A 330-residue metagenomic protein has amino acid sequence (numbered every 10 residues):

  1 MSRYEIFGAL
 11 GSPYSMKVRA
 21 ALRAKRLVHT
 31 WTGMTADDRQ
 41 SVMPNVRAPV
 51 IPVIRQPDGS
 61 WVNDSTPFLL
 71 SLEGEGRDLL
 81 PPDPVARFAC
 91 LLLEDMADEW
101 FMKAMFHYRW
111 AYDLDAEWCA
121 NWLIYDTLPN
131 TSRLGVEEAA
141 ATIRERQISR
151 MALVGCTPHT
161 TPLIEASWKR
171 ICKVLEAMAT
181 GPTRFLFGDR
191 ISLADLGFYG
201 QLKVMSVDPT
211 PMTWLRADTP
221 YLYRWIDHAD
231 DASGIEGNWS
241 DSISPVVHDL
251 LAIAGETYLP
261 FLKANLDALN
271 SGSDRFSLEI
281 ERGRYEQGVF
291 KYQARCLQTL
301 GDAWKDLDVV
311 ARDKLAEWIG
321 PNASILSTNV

Functional and structural regions predicted by a protein language model:
M1-V136, G181, L186, S206 (+1 more regions): GST-like domain detector, emphasizing the conserved glutathione-binding G-site in the N-terminal thioredoxin-like
L69, E73, L91-E94, C172 (+2 more regions): Non-transmembrane alpha-helical segments in soluble domains of secreted/periplasmic/extracellular proteins
V85, A89-L93, L163-R170, V174 (+1 more regions): A non-catalytic, amphipathic alpha-helix used as a structural packing/dimerization or gating element in enzyme scaffolds
N121-C156, T160-T161: Acidic, aromatic-lined catalytic clefts of primarily extracellular/periplasmic carbohydrate-active enzymes that remodel
M151-R184: Short N-terminal edge-element motif at the start of the domain
M178-G181, Q201-I235: Short His-centered aromatic/hydrophobic patch
L186-S206: GST superfamily/GST-like fold recognition
D231, W239-P260: Small-residue-rich helix-loop
